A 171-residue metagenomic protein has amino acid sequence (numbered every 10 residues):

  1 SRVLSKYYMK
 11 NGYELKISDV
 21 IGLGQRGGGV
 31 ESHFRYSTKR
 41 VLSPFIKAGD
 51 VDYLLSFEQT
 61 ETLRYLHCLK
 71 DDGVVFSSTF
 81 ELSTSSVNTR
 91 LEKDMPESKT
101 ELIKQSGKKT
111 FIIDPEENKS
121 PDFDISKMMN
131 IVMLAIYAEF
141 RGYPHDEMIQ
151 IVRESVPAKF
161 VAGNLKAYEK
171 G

Functional and structural regions predicted by a protein language model:
S1-K170: Active-site cofactor/cluster-binding pocket
